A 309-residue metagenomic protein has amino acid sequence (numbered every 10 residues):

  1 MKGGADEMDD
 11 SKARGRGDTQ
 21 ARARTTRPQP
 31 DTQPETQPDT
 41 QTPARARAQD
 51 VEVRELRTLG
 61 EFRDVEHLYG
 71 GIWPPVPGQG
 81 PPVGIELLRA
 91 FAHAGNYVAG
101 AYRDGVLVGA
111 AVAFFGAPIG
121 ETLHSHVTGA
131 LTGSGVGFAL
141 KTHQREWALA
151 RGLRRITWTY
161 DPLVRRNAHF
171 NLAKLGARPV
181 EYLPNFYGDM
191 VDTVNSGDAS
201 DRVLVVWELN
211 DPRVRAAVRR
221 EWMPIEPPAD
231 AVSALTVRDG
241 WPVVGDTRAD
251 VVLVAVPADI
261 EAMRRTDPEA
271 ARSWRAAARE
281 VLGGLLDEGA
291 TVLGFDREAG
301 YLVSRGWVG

Functional and structural regions predicted by a protein language model:
M1-T32, T36-A46, R151, V164 (+2 more regions): Intrinsically disordered, low-complexity, positively biased terminal segments
K2-R16, Q20-R27, Q33, Q37-H93 (+1 more regions): Short amphipathic alpha-helix that is part of the acyltransferase structural core
V98-G100, V106-F115, T122-H124: Conserved beta-strand in the GNAT
D104-V106, A117-G120, R165, R297: Short strand-connecting beta-turns/loops that link adjacent beta-strands
F115-S125, T247-V254: A conserved beta-turn-beta hairpin within the catalytic core of GNAT-like acetyltransferases that forms part
H126-S134: A short, internal acetyl-CoA/4′-phosphopantetheine-binding micro-motif in the GNAT/acyltransferase core
G133-Q144, A148: Glycine-rich acyl-CoA binding loop
A148-L163: Conserved GNAT acetyl-CoA-binding A-motif
